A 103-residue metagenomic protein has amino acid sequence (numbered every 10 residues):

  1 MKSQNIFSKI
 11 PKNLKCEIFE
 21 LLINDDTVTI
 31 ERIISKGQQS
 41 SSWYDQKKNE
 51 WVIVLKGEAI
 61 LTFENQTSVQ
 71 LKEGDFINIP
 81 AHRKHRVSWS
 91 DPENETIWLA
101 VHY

Functional and structural regions predicted by a protein language model:
M1-W43: A short, N-terminal "cap"/entry segment at the start of jelly-roll beta-barrel domains of the cupin/DSBH fold
F19-L22, S40-Q46, F63, V69-Q70 (+1 more regions): Short histidine-centered beta-strand/loop micro-motifs that create catalytic or ligand/metal-coordination sites
T29, L55-E58, N78, S88: A structural signal for the main folded, soluble domain(s) of proteins
R32, K56, F63-N65, W89 (+1 more regions): Residue-level recognition of conserved beta-strand positions in structured domain cores
Q46-L61: Short, conserved beta-strand element in jelly-roll/cupin
N49, I53, F76-P80, L99: A generic "structured core" feature
Q66-A81: Short acidic-glycine-tyrosine-enriched beta hairpin
A81-Y103: Ligand-binding loop in jelly-roll beta-barrel domains
